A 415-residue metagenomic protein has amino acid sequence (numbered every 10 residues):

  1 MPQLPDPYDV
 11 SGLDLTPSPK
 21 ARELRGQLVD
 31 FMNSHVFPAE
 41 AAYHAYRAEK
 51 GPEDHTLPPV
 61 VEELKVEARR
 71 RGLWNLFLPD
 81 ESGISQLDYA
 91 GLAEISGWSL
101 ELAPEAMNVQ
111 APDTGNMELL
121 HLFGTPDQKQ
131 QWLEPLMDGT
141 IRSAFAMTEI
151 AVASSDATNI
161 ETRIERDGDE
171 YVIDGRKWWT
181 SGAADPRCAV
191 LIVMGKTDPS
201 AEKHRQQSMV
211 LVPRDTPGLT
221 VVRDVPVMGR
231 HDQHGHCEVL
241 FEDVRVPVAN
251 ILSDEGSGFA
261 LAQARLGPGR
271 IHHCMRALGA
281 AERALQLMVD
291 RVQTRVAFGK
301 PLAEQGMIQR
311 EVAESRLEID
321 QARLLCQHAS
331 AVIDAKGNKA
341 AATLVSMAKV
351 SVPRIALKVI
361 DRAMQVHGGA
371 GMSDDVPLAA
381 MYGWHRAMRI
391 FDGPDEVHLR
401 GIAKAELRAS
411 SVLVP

Functional and structural regions predicted by a protein language model:
P2-L102, V109-A111, F123-Q128, P135-T140 (+4 more regions): Alpha-helical interface subdomain recognition
G72, L92-L100, M194-K196, L211-P217 (+1 more regions): Short Ser/Thr-interspersed hydrophobic loop/turn segments at strand-loop and sheet-helix junctions that line or gate
N116-F123, A146, S200: Flexible, glycine-rich active-site loops centered on histidine and acidic residues that chelate a metal or position
G139-T148, V193: A short, Trp-centered hydrophobic/proline-enriched beta-strand micro-motif
A153, W178-D185, R230, P268-H272 (+1 more regions): Glycine-rich phosphate/pyrophosphate-binding beta-alpha loops
N159, P217-R245: Flexible, small-/acidic-enriched active-site or ligand-binding loops
D169-E170, D174-V221: A short core secondary-structure module
D243-L261: Long, acidic (Asp/Glu-rich), low-complexity accessory segments flanking structured domains
